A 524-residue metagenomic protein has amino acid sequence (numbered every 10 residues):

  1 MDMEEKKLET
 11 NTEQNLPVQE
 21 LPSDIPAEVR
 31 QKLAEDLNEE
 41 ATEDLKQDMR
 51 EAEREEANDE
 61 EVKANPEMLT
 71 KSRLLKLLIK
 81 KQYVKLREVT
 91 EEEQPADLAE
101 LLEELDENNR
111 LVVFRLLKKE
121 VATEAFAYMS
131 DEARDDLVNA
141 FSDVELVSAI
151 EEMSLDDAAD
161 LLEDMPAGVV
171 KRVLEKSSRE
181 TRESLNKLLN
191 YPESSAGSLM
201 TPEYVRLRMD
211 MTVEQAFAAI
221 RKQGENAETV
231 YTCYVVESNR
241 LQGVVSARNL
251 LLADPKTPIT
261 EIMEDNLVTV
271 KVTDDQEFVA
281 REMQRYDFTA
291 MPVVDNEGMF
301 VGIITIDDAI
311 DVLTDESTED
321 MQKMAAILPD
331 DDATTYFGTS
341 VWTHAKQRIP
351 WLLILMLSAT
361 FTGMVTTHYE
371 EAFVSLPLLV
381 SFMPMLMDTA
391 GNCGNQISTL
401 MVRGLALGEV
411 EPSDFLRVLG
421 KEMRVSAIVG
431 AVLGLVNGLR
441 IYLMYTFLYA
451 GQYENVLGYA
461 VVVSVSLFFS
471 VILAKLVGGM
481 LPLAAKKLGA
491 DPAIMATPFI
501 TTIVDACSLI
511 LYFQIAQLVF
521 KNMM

Functional and structural regions predicted by a protein language model:
D2-D331: Hydrophobic packing positions in regular secondary-structure scaffolds
P95, W351-A359, F382, L386 (+13 more regions): Alpha-helical transmembrane segments in multi-pass membrane proteins
D308-H344, N395-K421: Non-transmembrane, extramembrane segments of multi-pass ion/lipid transporters
G338-Q347, E411-S426, V461, K487-I503: Membrane-interface segments at loop-to-transmembrane junctions
M356-F373, V436-G451: Juxtamembrane "helix exit" motif at the C-terminal ends of alpha-helical transmembrane segments in multi-pass membrane
V365, L378-I397: Hydrophobic, small-residue-rich transmembrane alpha-helices and their short perimembrane loops in multi-pass membrane
H368-F382, Y449-V462: Membrane-water interface of transmembrane alpha-helices in multipass transporters/channels
S381, N395-A406, P482-K486, T497-P498 (+1 more regions): Re-entrant/interfacial helical elements at transmembrane boundaries that shape and gate the permeation pathway
